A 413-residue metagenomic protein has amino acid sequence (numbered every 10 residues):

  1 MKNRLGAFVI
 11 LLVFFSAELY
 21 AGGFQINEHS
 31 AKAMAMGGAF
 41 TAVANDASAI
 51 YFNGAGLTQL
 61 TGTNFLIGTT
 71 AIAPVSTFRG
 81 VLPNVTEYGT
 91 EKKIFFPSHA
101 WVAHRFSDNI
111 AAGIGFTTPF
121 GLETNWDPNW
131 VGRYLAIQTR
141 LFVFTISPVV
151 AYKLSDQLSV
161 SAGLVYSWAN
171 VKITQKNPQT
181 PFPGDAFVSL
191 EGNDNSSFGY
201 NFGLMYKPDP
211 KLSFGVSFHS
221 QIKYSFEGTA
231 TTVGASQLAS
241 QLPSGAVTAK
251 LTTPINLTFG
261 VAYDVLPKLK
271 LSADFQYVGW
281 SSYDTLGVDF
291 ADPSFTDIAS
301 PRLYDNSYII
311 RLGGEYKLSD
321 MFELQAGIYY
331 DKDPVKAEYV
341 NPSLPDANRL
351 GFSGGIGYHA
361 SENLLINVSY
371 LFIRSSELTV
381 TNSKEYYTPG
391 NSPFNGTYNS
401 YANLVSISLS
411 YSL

Functional and structural regions predicted by a protein language model:
M1-A7: Bacterial N-terminal signal peptides that target proteins for export
F8-V9, L19: Cleavable N-terminal signal peptides
F15-A21: Sec/Tat signal peptide C-region and signal peptidase I cleavage site
G22-G37, G62, F78-Y88, I94-L413: Outer-membrane beta-barrel porins/channels
G38-T41, N64-P74: Short strand-turn segments of transmembrane beta-barrel domains in outer membranes, especially the first one or two
T41-N45, I50-T63, V102-F106, L154: Outer-membrane beta-barrel pore proteins
T58, A73, F120: Glycine-rich nucleotide phosphate-binding loop and flanking beta-alpha elements of Rossmann-like dinucleotide-binding
